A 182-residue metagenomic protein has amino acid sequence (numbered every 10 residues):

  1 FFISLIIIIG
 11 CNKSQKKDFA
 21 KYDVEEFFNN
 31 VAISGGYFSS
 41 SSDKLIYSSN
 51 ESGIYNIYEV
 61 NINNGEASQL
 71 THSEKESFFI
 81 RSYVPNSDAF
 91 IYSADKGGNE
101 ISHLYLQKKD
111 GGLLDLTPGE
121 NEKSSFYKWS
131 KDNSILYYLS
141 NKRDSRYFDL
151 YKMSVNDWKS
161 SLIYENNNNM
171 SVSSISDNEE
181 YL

Functional and structural regions predicted by a protein language model:
F1-I3: Sec-dependent signal peptide recognition, specifically the positively charged N-region followed immediately by
I8-G10: C-terminal motif of bacterial Sec signal peptides marking the signal peptidase cleavage site
K13-S34, V60-F79, L106-K123, R143 (+1 more regions): Multi-bladed beta-propeller domains
N30-S48, K75-A94, L104, E120-L139 (+2 more regions): Conserved beta-propeller blade repeats
S34, F38-S41, G53-N56, E66: Short N-terminal amphipathic alpha-helix/helix-capping patch enriched in small hydrophobics with frequent Ser/Thr
G53-Y58, N99-Y105, S145-Y151: Structural motif
